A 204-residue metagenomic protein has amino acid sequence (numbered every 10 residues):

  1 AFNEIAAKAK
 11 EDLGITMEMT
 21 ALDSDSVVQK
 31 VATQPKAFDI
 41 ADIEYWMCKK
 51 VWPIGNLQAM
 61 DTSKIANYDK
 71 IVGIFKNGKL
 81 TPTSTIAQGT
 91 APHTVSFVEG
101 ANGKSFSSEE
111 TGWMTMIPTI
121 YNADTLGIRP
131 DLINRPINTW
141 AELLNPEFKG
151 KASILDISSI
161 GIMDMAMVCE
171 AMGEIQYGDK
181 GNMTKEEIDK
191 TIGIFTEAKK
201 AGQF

Functional and structural regions predicted by a protein language model:
A1-I54: Early extracytoplasmic/lumenal segment of secretory-pathway proteins
N3, W52-F204: Extracytoplasmic ligand-binding site segments that recognize negatively charged/polar headgroups
